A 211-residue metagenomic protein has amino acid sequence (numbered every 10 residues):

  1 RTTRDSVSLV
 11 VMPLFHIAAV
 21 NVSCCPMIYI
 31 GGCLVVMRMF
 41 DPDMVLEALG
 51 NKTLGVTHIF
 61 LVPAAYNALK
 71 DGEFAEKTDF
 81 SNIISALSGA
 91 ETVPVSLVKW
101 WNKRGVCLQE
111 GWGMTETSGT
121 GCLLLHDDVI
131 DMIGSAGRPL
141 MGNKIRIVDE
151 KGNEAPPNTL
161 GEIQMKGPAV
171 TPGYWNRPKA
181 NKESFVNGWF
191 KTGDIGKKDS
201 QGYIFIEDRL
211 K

Functional and structural regions predicted by a protein language model:
R1-V7, F15-H58, N67-A68, G72: Conserved AMP-binding/adenylation subdomain of ANL enzymes
R4-D5, N82-I83, N187: Phosphate-coordination loops involved in phosphoryl transfer and adenosine-cofactor binding
G31, A90, G113, G137 (+2 more regions): Conserved G/P- and acidic residue-centered "switch" motifs that form tight phosphate/ATP-binding loops in soluble
G31, L49, I59-V62, G152 (+2 more regions): Residue-level signal for inorganic ion chemistry
D41, A65-Y66, V93, V170: Alpha-helix capping/helix-boundary segments
V56-L61, K70-D131, K144: Gly/Ser/Thr-rich phosphate-binding loop
R138, N153-N158, E162-K211: Conserved ATP-binding/catalytic segment of the ANL
K144-R146, I195: Generic short beta-strand
